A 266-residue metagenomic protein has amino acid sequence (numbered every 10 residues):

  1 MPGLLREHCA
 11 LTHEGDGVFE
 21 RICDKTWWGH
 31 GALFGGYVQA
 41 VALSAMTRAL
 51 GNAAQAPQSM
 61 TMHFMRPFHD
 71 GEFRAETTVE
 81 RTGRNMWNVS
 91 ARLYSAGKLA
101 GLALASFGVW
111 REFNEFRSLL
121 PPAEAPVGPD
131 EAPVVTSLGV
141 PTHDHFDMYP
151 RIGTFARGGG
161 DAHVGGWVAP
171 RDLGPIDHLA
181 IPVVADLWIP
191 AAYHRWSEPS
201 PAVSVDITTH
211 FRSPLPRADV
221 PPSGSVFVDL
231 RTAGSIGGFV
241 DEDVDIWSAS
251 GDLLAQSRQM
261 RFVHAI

Functional and structural regions predicted by a protein language model:
M1-I266: Terminal targeting signals and extreme-terminal segments of soluble enzymes
